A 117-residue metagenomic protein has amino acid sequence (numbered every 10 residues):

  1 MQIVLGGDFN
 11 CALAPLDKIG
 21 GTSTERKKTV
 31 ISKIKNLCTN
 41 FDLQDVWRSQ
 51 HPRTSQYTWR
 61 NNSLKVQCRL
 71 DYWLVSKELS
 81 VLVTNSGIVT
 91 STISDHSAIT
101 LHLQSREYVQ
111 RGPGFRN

Functional and structural regions predicted by a protein language model:
M1-V75: Metal-dependent phosphoesterases centered on the DNase I-like endonuclease/exonuclease/phosphatase
Q2-V4, V66-C68, W73, K77-N117: Surface polyanion/phosphate-binding segment centered on an Asp-His-Pro turn
